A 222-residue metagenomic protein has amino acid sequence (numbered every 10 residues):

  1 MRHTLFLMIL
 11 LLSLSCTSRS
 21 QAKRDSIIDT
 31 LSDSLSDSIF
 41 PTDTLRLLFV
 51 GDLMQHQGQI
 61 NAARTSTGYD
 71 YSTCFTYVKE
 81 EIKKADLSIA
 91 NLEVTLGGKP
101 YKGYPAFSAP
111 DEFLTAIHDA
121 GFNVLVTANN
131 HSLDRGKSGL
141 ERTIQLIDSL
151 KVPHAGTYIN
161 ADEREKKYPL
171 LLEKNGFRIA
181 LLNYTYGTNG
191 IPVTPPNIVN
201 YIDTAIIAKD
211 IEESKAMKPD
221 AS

Functional and structural regions predicted by a protein language model:
M1-T4: Positively charged n-region of N-terminal signal peptides that target proteins for export
F6-M8: Sec-dependent N-terminal signal peptides
L14-S15: C-terminal motif of bacterial Sec signal peptides marking the signal peptidase cleavage site
R19-S222: Acidic, metal/ion-coordinating pockets
